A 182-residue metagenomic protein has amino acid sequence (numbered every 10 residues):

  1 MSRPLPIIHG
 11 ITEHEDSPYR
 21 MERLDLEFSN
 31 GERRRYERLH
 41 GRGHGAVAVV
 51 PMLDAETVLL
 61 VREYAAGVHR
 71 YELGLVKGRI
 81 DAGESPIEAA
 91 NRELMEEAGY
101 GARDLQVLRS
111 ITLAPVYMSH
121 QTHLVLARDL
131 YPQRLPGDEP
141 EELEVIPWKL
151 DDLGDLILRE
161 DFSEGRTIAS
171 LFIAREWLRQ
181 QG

Functional and structural regions predicted by a protein language model:
M1-D16: Extreme N-terminal tail/first-helix region
S2-L5, L39, A48-R92: Conserved Nudix-box catalytic region and its N-terminal flanking loop in Nudix hydrolases and closely related
G10-T12, L39, S110-A114: Short, solvent-exposed loop/turn elements at beta->coil junctions and helix N-caps that rim active or binding pockets
T12-A48, D54: Acidic, metal-coordinating catalytic segment for phosphate/diphosphate chemistry, firing primarily on the Nudix
G45-A48, L53, R79-R166: Unchanged
E176-G182: Generic C-terminal helix-cap and adjacent flexible tail
